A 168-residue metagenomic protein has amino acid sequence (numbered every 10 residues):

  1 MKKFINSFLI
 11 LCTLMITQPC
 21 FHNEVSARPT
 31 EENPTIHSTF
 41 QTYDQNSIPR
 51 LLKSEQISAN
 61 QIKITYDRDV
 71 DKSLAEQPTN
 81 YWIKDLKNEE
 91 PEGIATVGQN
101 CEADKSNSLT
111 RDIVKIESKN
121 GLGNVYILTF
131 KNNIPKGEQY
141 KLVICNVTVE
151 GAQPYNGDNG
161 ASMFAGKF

Functional and structural regions predicted by a protein language model:
M1-V25: Sec-dependent N-terminal signal peptides of Gram-positive bacterial secreted proteins and lipoproteins
K2-F8, R28-F168: Non-catalytic beta-sheet/beta-sandwich ligand-binding modules that flank or precede catalytic cores
